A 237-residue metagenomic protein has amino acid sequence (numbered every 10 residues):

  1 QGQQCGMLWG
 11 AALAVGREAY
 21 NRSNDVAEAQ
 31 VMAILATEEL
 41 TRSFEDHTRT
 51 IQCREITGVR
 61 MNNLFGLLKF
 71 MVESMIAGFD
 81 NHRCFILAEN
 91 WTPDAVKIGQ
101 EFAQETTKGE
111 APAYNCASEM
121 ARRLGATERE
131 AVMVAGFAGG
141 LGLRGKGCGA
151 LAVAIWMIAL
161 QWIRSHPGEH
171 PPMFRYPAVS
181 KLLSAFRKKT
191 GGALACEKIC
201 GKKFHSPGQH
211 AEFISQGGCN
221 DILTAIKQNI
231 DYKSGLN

Functional and structural regions predicted by a protein language model:
Q1-S23, A111-E169: Active-site segments that bind and position negatively charged phosphate/pyrophosphate groups
A11-V15, A29-L124, A154-I158, P172-N237: Amphipathic alpha-helical interface segments
D25-A27: Flexible coil/linker segments and helix-coil junctions enriched in charged and small residues
